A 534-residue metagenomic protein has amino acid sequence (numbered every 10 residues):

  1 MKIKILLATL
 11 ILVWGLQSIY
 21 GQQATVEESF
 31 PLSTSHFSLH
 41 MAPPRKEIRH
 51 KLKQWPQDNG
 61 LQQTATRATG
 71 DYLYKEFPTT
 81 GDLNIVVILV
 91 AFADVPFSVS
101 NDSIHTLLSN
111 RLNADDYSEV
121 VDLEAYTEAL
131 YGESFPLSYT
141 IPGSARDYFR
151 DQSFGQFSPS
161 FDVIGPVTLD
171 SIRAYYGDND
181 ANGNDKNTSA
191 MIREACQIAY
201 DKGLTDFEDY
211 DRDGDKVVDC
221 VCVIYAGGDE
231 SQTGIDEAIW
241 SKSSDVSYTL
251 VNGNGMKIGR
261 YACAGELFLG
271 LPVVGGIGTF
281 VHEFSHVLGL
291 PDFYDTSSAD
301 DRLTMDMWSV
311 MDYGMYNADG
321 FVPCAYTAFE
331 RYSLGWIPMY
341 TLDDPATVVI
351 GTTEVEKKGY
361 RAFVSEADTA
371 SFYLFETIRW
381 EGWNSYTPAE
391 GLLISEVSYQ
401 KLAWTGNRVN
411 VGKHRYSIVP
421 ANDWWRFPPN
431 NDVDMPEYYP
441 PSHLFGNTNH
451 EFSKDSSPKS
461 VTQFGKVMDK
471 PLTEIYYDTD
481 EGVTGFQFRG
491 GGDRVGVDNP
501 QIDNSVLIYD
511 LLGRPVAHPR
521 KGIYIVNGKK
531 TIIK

Functional and structural regions predicted by a protein language model:
M1-V26: Bacterial Sec-dependent N-terminal signal peptides
I5, G21, I523-K534: C-terminal tail/sorting-segment detector
Q22-F280, P291-S298, T304, S395-G491: Propeptide-to-catalytic entry region of secreted or membrane-anchored zinc metalloproteases
C220-T387, S398-Q400: Extracellular hydrolytic enzyme modules, especially secreted metalloproteases of the metzincin/thermolysin-like class
F375, E474, G513: Hydrophobic, well-ordered secondary-structure elements that form the walls of internal hydrophobic environments
E390-S398, G528: Short secondary-structure subsegments characteristic of cysteine-rich extracellular domains
F486-L512: Residue-level detector of functionally pivotal "anchor" positions at catalytic/ligand-binding pockets or at interdomain
